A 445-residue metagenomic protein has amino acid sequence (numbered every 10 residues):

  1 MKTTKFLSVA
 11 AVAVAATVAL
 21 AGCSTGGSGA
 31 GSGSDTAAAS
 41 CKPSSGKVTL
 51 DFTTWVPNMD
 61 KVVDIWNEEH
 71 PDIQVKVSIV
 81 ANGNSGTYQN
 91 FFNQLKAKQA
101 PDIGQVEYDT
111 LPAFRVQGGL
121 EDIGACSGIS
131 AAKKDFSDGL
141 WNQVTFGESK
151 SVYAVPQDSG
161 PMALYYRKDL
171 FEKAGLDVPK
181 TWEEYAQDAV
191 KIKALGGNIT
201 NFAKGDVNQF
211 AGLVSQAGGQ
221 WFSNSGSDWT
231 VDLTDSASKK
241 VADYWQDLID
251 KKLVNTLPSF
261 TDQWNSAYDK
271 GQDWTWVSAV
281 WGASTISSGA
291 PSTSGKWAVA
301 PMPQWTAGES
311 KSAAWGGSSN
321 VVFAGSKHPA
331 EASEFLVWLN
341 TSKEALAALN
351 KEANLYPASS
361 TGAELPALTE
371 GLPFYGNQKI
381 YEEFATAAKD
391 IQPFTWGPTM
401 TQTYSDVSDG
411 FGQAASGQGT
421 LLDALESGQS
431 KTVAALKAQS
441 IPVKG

Functional and structural regions predicted by a protein language model:
M1-T49, E68, D423, V433-G445: Short, low-complexity disordered leader/linker segments with a strong preference for bacterial N-terminal type II
A38-P57, I73-I79, I103, Y153: Short, well-ordered beta-strand elements
K42, E121-G139, Q220-K240, S288-S292 (+3 more regions): Short, solvent-exposed loop/beta-turn-alpha elements that line the ligand-binding surface or hinge of extracytoplasmic
I65-F136, K173-K180, A267, G271-T275 (+1 more regions): Extracytoplasmic "Venus flytrap"/periplasmic binding protein-like
N93, P101-D102, S130-D169, E309-A313 (+1 more regions): A structural signal for short loop-to-beta-strand junctions that line the ligand-binding cleft of periplasmic/secreted
D109-P161, L213-V214, A298-A300, K444-G445: Hinge/lid segment of periplasmic solute-binding proteins
A189, K193, D228-P258, M302: Glycine-centered hinge/linker elements that transmit conformational signals in sensory and ligand-binding systems
W281-S294, W305-D406, Q439-K444: C-terminal lobe and pocket-closing loops of periplasmic/extracytoplasmic Venus-flytrap solute-binding proteins
